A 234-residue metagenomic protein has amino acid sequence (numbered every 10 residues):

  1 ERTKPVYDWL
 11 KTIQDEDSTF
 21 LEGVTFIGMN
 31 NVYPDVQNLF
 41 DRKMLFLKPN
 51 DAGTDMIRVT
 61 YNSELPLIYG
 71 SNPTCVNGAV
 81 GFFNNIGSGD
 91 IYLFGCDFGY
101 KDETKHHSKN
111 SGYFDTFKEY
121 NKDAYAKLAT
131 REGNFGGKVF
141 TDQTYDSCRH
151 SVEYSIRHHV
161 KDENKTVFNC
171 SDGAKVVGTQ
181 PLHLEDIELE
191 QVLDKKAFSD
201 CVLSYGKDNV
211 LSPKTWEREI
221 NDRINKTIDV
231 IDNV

Functional and structural regions predicted by a protein language model:
E1, F83-H107: Glycine-rich phosphate/pyrophosphate-binding loops and their adjacent beta-strand/loop elements at enzyme active sites
E1-I86, V160: Acidic/Gly/His-enriched mid-domain segments of enzyme catalytic cores or analogous surface patches that mediate
K4, D8-E22, F46-K48, S108-L128 (+1 more regions): Acidic, Ser/Thr-rich peripheral helices and adjacent loops at domain boundaries
I27-G28, F46, D90-G95, D102 (+1 more regions): A structural signal for short, well-ordered beta-strand segments and their strand-loop junctions that often border
R42-P66, S111-D115, E119-V139: Active-site gating loop/helix substructures
L65-P73, F82, I86, N134-D146 (+2 more regions): Hydrophobic alpha-helical scaffolding
N72-P73, N121-A174: Polyanion-binding loop/helix "lid" in catalytic or ligand-binding cores
I156-V234: Long, compositionally biased charged/polar accessory segments in the mid-to-C-terminal portions of proteins
